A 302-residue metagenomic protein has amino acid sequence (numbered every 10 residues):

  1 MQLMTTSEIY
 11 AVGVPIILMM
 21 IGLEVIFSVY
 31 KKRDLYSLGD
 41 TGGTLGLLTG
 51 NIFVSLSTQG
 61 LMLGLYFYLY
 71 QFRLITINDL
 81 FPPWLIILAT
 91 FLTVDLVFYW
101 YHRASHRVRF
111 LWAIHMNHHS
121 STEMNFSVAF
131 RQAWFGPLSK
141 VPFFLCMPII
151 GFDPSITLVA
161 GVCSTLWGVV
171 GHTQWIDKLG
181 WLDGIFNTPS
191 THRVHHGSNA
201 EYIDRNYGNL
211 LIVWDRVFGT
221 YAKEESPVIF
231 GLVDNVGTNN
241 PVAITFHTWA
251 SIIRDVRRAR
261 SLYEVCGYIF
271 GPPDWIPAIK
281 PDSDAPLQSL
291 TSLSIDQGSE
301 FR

Functional and structural regions predicted by a protein language model:
Q2-I17: Hydrophobic transmembrane alpha-helical segments in integral membrane proteins
Q2-T6, L35-D40, T76-P83, N117-H118: Helix-boundary and loop/linker segments of multi-pass membrane transporters
V12, L35-I52: Loop-to-helix transition at the N-terminal end of transmembrane alpha-helices
I16-S28, F91-L96: Central hydrophobic cores of alpha-helical transmembrane segments in multi-pass inner-membrane proteins across all
G22-G42: Membrane-interface helix-loop junction between the first two transmembrane segments
T49-L61, T76, F81-L232: Membrane-embedded catalytic scaffold of the fatty acid hydroxylase/desaturase
Y68-N78: Membrane-interface helix termini and inter-helical loops of multi-pass transporters
V228-R302: Cytosolic-facing loops and C-terminal tails of multi-pass membrane proteins
